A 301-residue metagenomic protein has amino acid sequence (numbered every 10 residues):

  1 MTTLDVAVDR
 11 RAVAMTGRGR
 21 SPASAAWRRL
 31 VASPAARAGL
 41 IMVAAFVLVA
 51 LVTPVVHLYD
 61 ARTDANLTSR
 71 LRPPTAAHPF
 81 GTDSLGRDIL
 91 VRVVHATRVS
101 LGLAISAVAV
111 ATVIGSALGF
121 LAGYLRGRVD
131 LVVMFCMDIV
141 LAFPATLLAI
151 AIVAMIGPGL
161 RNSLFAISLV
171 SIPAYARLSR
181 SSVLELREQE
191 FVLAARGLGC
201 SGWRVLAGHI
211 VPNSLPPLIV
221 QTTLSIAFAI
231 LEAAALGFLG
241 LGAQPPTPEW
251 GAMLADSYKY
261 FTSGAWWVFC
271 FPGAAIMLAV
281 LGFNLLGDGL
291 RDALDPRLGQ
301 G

Functional and structural regions predicted by a protein language model:
M1-A23, G299-G301: ABC-family P-loop ATPase nucleotide-binding domain
D5, I41, V49-L85, F238-P248: Hydrophobic alpha-helical transmembrane segments of membrane transport/permease proteins and related membrane-embedded
D5, M15, S24, A32 (+2 more regions): Coiled-coil-like amphipathic alpha-helices with heptad-repeat character
D5-V6, R10, G39, V110 (+1 more regions): Compositionally biased non-globular segments, especially hydrophobic aliphatic-rich helices of signal peptides
V13-T63, C136, S214-L215: N-terminal signal-anchor/first transmembrane alpha helix
A25, A50-L51, R62, N66 (+5 more regions): Residue-level signal for pocket-adjacent positions within structured domains
S84-G301: Alpha-helical transmembrane segments of integral membrane proteins, especially multi-pass inner/plasma-membrane
